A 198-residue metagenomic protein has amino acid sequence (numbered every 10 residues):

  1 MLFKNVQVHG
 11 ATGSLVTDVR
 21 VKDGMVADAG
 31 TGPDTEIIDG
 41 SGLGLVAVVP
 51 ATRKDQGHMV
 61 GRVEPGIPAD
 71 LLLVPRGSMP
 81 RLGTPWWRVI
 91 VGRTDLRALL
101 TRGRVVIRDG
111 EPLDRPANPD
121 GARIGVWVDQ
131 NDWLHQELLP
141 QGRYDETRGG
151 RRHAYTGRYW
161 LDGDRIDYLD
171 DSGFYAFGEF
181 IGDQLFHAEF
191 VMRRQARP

Functional and structural regions predicted by a protein language model:
M1-D34, L43, A69-L73, S78-P85: N-terminal metal-binding scaffold of metallo-dependent hydrolase/deaminase domains
H9-T12, R53-D55, R88-V91, G150-R151: Short loop/turn motifs at secondary-structure junctions and domain boundaries
T12-L15, T31-G32, D55-Q56, G92-T94 (+2 more regions): Short, small/polar residue-rich loop motifs at catalytic or cofactor-binding pockets
T17, L71-G110: C-terminal cap of metal-dependent C-N hydrolases
G32-D55: Replace "His-x-His-based motif
G42, G66, G103: Conserved, mostly hydrophobic/aromatic
P50-R76: His/Asp/Glu-enriched, well-ordered alpha-helical/loop segment that forms or immediately abuts the divalent-metal
T94-L99, R104-P198: Lipid interaction determinants
